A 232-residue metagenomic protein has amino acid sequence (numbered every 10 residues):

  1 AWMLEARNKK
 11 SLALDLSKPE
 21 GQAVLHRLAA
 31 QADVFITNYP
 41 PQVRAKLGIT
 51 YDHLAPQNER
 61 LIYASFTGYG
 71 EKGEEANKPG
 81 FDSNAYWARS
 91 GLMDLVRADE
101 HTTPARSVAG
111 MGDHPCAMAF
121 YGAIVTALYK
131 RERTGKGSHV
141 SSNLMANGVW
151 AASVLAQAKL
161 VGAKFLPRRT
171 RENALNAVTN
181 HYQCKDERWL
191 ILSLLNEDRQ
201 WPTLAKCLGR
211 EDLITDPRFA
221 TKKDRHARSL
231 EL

Functional and structural regions predicted by a protein language model:
A1-P56: A structured beta-alpha segment of the ubiquitous adenosine-cofactor-binding alpha/beta core
L4-A6, A13, S65, D94 (+2 more regions): Structural signal for conserved beta-strand scaffold positions within catalytic alpha/beta enzyme cores
A6, H26, G122-V125, P202 (+1 more regions): Generic alpha-helical structural signal
N8-A13, H101-R106, L232: Short glycine/proline-rich turn/loop motifs
K9, L28, P40, A55 (+4 more regions): Short, cationic motifs built from Arg/Lys/His that form the positively charged side of catalytic pockets
Q31, A45-L190, L194-L195, P202-T203: Active-site-adjacent "lid/gating" segments in soluble enzymes
V178-L232: Aromatic-enriched alpha-helical interface/lid elements that frame and gate functional surfaces
